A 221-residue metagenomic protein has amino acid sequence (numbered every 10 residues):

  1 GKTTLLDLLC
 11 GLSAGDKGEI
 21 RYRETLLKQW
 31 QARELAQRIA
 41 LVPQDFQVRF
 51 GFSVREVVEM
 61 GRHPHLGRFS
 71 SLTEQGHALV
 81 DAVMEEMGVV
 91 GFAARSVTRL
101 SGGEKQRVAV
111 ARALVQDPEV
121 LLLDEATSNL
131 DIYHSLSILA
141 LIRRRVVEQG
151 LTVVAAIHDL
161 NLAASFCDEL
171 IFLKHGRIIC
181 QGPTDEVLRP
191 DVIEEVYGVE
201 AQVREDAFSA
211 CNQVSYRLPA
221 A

Functional and structural regions predicted by a protein language model:
C10: Helix-to-loop junction immediately C-terminal to a conserved catalytic motif
G18-L26, L35: Conserved ABC transporter NBD signature motif
E59, E74-F92: Conserved ABC ATPase "signature" region
S96-L100, E104: Conserved ABC ATPase signature
D117: Conserved catalytic motifs of ABC-family nucleotide-binding domains
L121-E125: Catalytic Walker B motif of ABC-type/P-loop ATPase nucleotide-binding domains
